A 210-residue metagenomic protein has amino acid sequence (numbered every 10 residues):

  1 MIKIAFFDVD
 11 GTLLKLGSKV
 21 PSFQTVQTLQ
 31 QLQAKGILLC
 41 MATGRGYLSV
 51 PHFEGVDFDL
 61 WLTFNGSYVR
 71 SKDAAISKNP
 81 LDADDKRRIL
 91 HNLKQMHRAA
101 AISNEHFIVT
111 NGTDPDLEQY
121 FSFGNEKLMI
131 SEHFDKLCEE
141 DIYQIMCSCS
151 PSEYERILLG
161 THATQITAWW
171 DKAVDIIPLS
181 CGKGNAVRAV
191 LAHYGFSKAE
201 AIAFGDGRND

Functional and structural regions predicted by a protein language model:
I2-K19, T43: Asp-based phosphoryl-transfer active-site loop
K3-A5, L60, Y194, A201: The start of beta-strands in P-loop NTPase/AAA+ ATPase cores
F6-D8, Y68-S71, C138, T167: Short, basic/glycine-rich phosphate-binding loops at helix/coil junctions that contact nucleotide phosphates
V9, N65-G66, F204-D206: Glycine-rich beta-strand-to-loop/alpha-helix junction loops that act as flexible
T12, Y47, N209: Conserved Rossmann-like nucleotide-cofactor binding loop
L16, V20-D116: Active-site phosphate-binding/coordination module
M96-A99, S103-F204, R208-D210: Conserved acidic, metal-coordinating active-site core of Asp-based, Mg2+-dependent phosphoryl-transfer enzymes
